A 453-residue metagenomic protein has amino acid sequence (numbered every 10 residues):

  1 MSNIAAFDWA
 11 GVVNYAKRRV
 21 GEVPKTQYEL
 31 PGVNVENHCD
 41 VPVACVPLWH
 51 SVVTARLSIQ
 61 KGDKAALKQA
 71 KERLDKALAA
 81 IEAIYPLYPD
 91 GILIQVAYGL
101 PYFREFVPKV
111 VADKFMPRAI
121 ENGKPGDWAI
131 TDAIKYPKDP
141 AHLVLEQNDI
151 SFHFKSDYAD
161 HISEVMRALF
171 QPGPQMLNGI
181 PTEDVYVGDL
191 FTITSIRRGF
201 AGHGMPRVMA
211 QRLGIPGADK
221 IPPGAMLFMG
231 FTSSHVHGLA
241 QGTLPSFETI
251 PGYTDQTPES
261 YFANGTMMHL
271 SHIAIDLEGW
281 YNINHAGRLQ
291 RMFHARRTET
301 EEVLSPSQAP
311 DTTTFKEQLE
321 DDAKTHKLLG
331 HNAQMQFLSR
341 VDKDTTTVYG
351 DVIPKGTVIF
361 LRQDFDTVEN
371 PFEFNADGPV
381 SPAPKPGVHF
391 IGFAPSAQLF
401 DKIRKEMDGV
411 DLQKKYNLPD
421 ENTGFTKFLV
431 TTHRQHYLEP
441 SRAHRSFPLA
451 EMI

Functional and structural regions predicted by a protein language model:
N3-I453: Long, histidine/aromatic-enriched segments associated with O2/redox biology
